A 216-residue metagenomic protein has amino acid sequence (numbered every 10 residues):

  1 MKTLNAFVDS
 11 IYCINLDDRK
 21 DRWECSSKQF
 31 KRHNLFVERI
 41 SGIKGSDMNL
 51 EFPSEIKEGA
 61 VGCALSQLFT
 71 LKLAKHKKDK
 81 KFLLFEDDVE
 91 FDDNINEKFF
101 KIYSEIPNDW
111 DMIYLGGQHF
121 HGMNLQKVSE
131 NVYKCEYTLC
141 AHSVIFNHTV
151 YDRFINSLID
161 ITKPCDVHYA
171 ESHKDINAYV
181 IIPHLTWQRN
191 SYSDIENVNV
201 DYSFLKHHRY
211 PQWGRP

Functional and structural regions predicted by a protein language model:
M1-F85, V89-P216: An acidic/histidine-cluster motif and surrounding catalytic segment that typifies divalent-metal-assisted enzyme active
